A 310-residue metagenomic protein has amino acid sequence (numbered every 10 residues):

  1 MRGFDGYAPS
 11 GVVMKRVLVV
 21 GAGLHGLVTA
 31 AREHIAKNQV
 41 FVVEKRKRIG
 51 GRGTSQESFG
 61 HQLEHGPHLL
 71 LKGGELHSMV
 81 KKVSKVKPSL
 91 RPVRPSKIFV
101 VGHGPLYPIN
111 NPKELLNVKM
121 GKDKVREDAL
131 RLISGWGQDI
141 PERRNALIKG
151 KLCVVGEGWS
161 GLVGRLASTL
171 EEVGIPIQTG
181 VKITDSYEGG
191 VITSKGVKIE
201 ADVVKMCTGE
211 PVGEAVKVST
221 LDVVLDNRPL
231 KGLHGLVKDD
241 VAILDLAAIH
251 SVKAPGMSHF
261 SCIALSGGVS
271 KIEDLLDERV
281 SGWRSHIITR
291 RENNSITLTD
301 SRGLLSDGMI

Functional and structural regions predicted by a protein language model:
M1-V17, A36: Extreme N-terminal leader/targeting segments of oxidoreductases
R2-Y7, I249-I310: Conserved flavin/dinucleotide-binding core of flavoenzymes
K15-V42: N-terminal Rossmann-like FAD-binding beta1-loop-alpha1 element of flavoenzymes
R16, E200-D202, D307: Conserved acidic residues
H34-S58: Glycine-rich FAD pyrophosphate-binding loop
F59-L130: Dinucleotide-binding Rossmann-like beta1-alpha1 core, especially the glycine-rich loop that anchors the ADP
H103-G189: Active-site/ligand-binding neighborhood in enzyme catalytic cores
K182-L275, R279: Mid-domain catalytic core of redox enzymes that form a hydrophobic substrate pocket/lid adjacent to a catalytic redox
